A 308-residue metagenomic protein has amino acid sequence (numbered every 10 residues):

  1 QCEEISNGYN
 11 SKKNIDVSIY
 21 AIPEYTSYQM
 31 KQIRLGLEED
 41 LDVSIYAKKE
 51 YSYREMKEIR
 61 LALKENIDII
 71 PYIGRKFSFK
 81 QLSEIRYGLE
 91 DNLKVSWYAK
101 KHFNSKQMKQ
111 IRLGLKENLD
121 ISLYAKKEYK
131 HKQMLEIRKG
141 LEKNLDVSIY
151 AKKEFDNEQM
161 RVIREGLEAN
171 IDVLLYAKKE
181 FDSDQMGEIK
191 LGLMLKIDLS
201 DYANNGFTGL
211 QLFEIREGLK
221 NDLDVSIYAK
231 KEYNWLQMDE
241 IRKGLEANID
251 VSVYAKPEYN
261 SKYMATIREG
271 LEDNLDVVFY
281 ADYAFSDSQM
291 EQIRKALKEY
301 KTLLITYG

Functional and structural regions predicted by a protein language model:
Q1-G308: General marker for long, soluble alpha-helical cores
